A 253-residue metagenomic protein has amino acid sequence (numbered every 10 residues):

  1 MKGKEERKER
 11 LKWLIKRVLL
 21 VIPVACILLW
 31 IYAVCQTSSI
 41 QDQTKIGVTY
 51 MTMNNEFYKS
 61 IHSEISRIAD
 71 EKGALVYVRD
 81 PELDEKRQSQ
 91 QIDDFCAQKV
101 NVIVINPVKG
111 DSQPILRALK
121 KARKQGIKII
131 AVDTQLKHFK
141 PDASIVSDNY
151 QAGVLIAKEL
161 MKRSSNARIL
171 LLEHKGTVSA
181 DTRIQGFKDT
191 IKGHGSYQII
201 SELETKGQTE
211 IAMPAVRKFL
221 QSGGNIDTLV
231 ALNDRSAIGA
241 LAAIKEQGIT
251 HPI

Functional and structural regions predicted by a protein language model:
M1-W13: N-terminal Lys/Arg-rich, disordered targeting/topogenic segments
R17-Y32: Hydrophobic membrane-insertion alpha-helices, especially the h-region of bacterial N-terminal signal peptides
G47-E64, I68, Y77-Q90, D94 (+3 more regions): Extracytoplasmic "Venus flytrap"
F57-K72, A152-I156, S179-Y197, I211 (+3 more regions): Short, solvent-exposed amphipathic alpha-helices that sit in or adjacent to ligand/effector-binding or catalytic
A69-P81, R168-E173, K188-E210: Short beta-strand elements in bilobed, periplasmic/extracellular small-molecule ligand-binding domains
Q88, I145-I169, D181, T209-M213: Hydrophobic alpha-helical segments within soluble ligand-binding/sensing domains
V108-K121, F187, S201, T205-I253: Hydrophobic alpha-helical
G110-Q151, K162, R168: Flexible loop/hinge segments that line or gate small-molecule binding clefts
